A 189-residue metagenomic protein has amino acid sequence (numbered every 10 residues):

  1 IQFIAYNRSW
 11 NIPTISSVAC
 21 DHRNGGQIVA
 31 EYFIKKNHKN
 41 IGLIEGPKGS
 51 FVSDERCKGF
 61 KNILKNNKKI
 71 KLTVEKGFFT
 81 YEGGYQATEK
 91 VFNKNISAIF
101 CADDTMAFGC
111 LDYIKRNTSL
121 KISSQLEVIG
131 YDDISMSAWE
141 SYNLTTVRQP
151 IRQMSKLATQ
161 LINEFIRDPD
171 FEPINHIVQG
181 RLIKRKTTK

Functional and structural regions predicted by a protein language model:
F3-I4, W10, I122: Hydrophobic beta-strand scaffold residues
R8, S17-I28, I44-A87, C101-F108 (+4 more regions): Hinge/beta->alpha junction and helix N-cap segments in small-molecule ligand-binding domains
N11-S16, S137-A138: A short acidic, helix-capping loop that chelates divalent metal ions and anchors anionic groups
I34-N37, F92: Non-catalytic positions within long, well-ordered alpha-helices that form the structural scaffold/packing of enzyme
H38-N40, S97: Short acidic/polar active-site loop segments enriched in Thr and Asp
K69-L72, K90-K189: Flexible loop/turn connectors
